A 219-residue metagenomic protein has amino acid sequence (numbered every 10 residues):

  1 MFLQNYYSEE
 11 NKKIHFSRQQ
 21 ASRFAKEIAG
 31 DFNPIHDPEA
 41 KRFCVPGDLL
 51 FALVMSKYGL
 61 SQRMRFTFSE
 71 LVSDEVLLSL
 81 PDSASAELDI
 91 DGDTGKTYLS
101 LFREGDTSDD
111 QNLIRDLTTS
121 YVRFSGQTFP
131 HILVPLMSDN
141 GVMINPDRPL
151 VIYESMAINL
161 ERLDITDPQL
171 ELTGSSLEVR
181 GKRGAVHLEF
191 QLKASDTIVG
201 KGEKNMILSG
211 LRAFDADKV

Functional and structural regions predicted by a protein language model:
M1-A25, E70-V72, D82-M143, R148-Q169 (+1 more regions): HotDog/MaoC-like acyl-thioester-processing domains
F2-L60: N-terminal ordered "arm"
V45-L88: Extended, compositionally biased flexible segments
L172: Short tryptophan-centered beta-strand motifs in secreted/extracellular beta-sheet-rich domains of glycan-recognition
